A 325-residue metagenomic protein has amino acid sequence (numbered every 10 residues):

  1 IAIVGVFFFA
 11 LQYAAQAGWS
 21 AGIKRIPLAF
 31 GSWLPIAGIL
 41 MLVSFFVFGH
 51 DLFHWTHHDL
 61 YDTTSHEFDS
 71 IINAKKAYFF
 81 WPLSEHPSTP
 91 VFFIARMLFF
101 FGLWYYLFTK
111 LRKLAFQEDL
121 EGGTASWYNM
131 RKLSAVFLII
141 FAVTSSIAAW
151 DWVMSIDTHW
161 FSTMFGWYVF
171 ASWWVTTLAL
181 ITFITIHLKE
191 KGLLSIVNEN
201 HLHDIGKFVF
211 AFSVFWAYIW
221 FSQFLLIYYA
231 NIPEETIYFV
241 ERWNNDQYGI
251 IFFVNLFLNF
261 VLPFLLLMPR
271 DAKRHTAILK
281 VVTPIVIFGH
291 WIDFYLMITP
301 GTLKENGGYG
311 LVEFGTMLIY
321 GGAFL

Functional and structural regions predicted by a protein language model:
A2-L120, S134-F137: Transmembrane-helix bundle segments that line or gate the permeation/cavity pathway in multi-pass membrane proteins
F7-F30, L180-N200, F253-F260: Cytoplasmic juxtamembrane interface segments
L11-K24, H54, R112-Q117, D157-T158 (+5 more regions): Juxtamembrane/interface segments at transmembrane-helix termini
G18-A21, L194-N198, Y238-E241, L265-L279 (+1 more regions): Alpha-helical transmembrane segments
I23-R25, D157-F170, L303-G315: Non-cytosolic membrane-interface motifs at loop->transmembrane helix junctions
G31-G49, A211-W220, V281-G289: Hydrophobic alpha-helical membrane-insertion segments
T64-K75, L258-P263, L267-L325: TerminUS-proximal long segments
F68-S70, K75-V254, A272: Long, contiguous internal "core" modules enriched in hydrophobic/ aromatic residues
